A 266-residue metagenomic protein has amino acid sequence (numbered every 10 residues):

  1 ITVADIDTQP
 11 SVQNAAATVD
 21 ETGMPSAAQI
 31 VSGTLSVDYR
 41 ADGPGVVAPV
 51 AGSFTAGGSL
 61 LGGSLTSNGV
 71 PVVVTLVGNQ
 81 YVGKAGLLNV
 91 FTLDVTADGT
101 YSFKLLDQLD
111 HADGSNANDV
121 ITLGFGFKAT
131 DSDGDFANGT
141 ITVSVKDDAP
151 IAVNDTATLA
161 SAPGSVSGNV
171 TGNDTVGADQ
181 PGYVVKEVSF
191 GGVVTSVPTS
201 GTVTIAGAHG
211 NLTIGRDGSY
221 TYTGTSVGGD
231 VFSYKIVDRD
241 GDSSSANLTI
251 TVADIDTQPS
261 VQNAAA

Functional and structural regions predicted by a protein language model:
I1-A266: Acidic/polar, solvent-exposed loop/turn segments
